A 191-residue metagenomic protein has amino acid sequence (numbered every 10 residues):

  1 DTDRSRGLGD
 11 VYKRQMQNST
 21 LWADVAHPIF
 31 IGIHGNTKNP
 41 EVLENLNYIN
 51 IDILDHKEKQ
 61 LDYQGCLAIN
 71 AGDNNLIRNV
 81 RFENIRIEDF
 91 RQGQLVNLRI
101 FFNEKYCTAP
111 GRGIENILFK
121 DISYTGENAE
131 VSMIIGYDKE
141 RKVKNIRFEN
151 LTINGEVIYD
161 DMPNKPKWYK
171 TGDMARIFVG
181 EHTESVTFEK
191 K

Functional and structural regions predicted by a protein language model:
D1-Y12: Single conserved hydrophobic/aromatic residue that forms the stacking wall/gate of nucleotide- or nucleobase-binding
R6, D24-K38, L61-G72, Q92-A109 (+2 more regions): Extracellular beta-strand/beta-solenoid scaffold signature
D10-A26, F30, N39-K57, R78-D89 (+2 more regions): Right-handed parallel beta-helix
G32, L54, N70, E88 (+8 more regions): A structural detector for beta-sheet-dominated domains
L76, A109-N116, D138-K142: Short, well-ordered coil↔helix boundary/capping segments
Q94-V96, P110-D121: Generic long, charged, amphipathic alpha-helical segments
I114, V143, Y159-K191: Small-residue (G/S/T/A) turn/hinge positions that recur once per unit in extracellular repeat modules
T125-E130, I158-Y159: Substrate-binding/catalytic groove segments of enzymes that remodel or degrade extracellular structural polymers
